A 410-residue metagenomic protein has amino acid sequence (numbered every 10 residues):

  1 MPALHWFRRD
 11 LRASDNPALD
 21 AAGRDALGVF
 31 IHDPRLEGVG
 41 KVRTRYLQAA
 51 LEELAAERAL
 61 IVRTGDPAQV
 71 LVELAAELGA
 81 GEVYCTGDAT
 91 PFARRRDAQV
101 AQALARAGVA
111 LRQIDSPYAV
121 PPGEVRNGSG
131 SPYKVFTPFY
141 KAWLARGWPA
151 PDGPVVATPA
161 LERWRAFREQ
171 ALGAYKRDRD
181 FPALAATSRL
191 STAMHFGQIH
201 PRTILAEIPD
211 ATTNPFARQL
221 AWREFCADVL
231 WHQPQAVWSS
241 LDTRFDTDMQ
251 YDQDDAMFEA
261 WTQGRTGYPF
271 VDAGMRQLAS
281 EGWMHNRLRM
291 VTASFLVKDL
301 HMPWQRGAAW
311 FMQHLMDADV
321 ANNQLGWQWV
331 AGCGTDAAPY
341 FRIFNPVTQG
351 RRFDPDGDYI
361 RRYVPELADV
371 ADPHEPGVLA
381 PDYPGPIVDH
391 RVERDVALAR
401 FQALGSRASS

Functional and structural regions predicted by a protein language model:
M1-G147, T212, N322, A399-R400 (+1 more regions): Trp/Phe/Arg-rich N-terminal binding region typifying the photolyase-homology
A18, A50, L54, A160-R163 (+7 more regions): Alpha-helical packing segments of well-folded alpha/beta enzyme cores
G23, A76, M275, A308 (+2 more regions): Residues within alpha-helical segments
V109, G130-D246, F353-D354, D358-S410: Glycine/tryptophan-enriched, flexible segments
A186-R361: Active-site-proximal binding-pocket segments
